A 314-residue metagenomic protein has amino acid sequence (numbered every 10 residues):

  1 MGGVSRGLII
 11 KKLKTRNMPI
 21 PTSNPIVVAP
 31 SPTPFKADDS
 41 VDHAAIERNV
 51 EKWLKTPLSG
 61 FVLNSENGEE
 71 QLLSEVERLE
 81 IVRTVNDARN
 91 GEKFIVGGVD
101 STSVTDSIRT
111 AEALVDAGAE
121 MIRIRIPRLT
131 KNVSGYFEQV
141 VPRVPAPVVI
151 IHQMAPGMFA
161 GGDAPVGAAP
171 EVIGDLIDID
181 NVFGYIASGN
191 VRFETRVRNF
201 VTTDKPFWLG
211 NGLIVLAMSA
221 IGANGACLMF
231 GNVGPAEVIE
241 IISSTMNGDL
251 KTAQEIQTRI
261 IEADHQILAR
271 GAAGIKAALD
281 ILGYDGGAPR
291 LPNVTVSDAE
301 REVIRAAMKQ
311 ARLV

Functional and structural regions predicted by a protein language model:
M1-N17: N-terminal amphipathic/basic-hydrophobic helices that include classical n-h-c signal peptides and signal-anchor
P19-G167, F183: Active-site beta->alpha loop and helix N-cap motifs at the rims of alpha/beta catalytic domains
I26-P34, T56-L58, A223, C227-F230 (+1 more regions): C-terminal alpha-helical cap/extension of soluble enzyme domains
R78, V82, S107, F137 (+4 more regions): A general structural signal for well-ordered alpha-helical segments in protein cores
D87-K93, A117-G118, V144-A146, I177-N181 (+3 more regions): Short helix-capping segments at alpha-helix termini
A111, F137-V141, I173-G174, E194-N199 (+1 more regions): Short amphipathic alpha-helical segments and helix-helix/interface helices
Q153-L268: Catalytic alpha/beta core domains of metabolic enzymes, predominantly
